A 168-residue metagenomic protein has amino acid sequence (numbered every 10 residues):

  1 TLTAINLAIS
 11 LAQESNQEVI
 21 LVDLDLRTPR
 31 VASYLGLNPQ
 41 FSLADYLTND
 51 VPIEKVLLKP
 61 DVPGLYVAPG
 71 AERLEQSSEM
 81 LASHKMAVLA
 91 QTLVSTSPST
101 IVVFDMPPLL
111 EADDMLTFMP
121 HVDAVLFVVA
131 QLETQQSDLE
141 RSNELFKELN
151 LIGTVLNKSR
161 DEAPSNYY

Functional and structural regions predicted by a protein language model:
L2-Y168: P-loop NTP-binding module
